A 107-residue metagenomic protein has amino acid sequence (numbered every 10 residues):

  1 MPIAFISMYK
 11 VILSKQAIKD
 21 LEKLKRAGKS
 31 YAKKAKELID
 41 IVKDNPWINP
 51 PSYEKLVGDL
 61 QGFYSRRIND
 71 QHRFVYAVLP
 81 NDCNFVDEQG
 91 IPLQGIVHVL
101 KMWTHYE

Functional and structural regions predicted by a protein language model:
M1-K10, E22-L24, A32, I68-R73 (+1 more regions): Enriched for short, Lys/Arg-rich terminal
I18, K29-A32: Short functional linear motifs
K19, P51, K55, V97: Residue-level signal for pocket-adjacent positions within structured domains
D20-A27, F63: Alpha-helix C-capping/helix-to-loop hinge sites
R26-K29, W47: Residues in soluble alpha-helical coiled-coils and helical-bundle/repeat scaffolds
A32-D40: PIN-domain endoribonuclease scaffold, especially VapC-family toxins
D40-R67: A short, surface-exposed loop/turn module that caps and links secondary-structure elements
